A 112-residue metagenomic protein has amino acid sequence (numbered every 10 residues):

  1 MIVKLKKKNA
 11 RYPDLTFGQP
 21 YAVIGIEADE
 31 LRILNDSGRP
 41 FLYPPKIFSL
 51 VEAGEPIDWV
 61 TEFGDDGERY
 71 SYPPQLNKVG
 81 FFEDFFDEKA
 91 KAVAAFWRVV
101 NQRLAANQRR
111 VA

Functional and structural regions predicted by a protein language model:
M1, R109-A112: Short intrinsically disordered terminal tails
I2-I47: Basic/aromatic-rich interaction segments and small domains that mediate binding to polyanionic partners
P40-Q108: Intrinsically disordered, low-complexity, charged/polar segments
